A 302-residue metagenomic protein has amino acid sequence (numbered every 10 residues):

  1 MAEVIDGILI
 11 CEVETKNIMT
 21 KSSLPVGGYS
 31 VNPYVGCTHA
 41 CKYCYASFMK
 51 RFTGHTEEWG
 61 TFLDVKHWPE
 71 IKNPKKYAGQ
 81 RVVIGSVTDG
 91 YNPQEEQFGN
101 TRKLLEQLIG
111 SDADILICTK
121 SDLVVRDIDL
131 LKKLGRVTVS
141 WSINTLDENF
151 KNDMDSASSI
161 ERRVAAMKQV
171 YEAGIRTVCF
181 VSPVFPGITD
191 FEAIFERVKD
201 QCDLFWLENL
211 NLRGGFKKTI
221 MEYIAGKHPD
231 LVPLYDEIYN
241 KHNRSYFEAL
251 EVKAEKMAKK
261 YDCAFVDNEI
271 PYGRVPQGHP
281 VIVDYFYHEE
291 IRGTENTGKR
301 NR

Functional and structural regions predicted by a protein language model:
M1-T138, L146-F150, I160-E161, A165 (+1 more regions): Conserved Radical SAM active-site core
A2-E14, E192-R302: Auxiliary Fe-S-binding modules of radical SAM enzymes
Y29, V82, I115, V139-W141 (+3 more regions): Hydrophobic faces of well-ordered beta-strands that scaffold small-molecule active sites in alpha/beta enzyme cores
V87-D89, K120-D122, S142-L146, S182-V184 (+2 more regions): Active-site beta-loop-alpha junctions enriched in small/polar residues
S111, K168-R176, D200-D203, K260: Secondary-structure boundary elements
K133-V139, K199-L204: Glycine-enriched alpha-helix->loop->beta-strand junction motifs that scaffold or abut catalytic
N149-K151, G187-D190, G214-F216: Short acidic/glycine-rich loop or secondary-structure boundary segments that cap or lie
S156, K168-T189, N240-R244: Conserved strand-turn element in the central/C-terminal portion of the radical SAM core barrel that lines
